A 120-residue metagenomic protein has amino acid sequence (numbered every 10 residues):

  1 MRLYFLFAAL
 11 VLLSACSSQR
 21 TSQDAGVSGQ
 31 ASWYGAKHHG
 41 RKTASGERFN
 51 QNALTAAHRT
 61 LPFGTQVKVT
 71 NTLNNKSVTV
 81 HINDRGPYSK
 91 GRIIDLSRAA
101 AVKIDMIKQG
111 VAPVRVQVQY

Functional and structural regions predicted by a protein language model:
R2-L6, S14-Y120: Secreted/periplasmic proteins
